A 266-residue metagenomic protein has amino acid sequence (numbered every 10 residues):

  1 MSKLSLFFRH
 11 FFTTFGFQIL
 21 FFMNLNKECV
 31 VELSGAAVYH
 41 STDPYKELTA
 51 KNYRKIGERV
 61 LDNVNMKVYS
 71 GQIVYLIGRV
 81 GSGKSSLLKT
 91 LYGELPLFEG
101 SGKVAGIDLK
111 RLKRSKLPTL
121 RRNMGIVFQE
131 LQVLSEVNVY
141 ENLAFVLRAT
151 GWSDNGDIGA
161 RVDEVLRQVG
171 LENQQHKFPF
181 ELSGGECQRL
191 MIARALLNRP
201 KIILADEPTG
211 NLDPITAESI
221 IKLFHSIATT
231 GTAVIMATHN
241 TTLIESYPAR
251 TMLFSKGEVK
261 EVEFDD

Functional and structural regions predicted by a protein language model:
Y92: Helix-to-loop junction immediately C-terminal to a conserved catalytic motif
G100-D108: Conserved ABC transporter NBD signature motif
L109-G125, T229: ABC ATPase NBD coupling module
V137-F145: Short coil-to-helix segment of the ABC ATPase nucleotide-binding domain corresponding to the Q-loop/switch region
F178-L182, E186-Q188: Conserved ABC ATPase signature
L197-K201: A short, proline-enriched helix->beta-strand linker immediately N-terminal to the Walker B motif in ABC-type P-loop
I203-D206: Catalytic Walker B motif of ABC-type/P-loop ATPase nucleotide-binding domains
